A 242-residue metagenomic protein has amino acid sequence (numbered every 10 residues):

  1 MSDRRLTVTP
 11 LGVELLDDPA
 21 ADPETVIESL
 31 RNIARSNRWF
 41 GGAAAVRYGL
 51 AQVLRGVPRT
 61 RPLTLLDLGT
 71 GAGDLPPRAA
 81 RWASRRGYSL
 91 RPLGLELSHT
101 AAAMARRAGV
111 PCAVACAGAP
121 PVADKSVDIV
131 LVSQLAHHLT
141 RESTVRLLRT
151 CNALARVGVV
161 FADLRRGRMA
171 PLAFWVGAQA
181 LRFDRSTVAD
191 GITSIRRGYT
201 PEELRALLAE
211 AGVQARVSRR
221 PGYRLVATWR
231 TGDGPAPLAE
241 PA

Functional and structural regions predicted by a protein language model:
M1-P19: N-terminal auxiliary segments of SAM/dcSAM-dependent transferases
P23-G49, V53: Class I SAM-dependent methyltransferase Rossmann-like catalytic core, especially the SAM/SAH-binding loop
L66-L68, A72-A119: Class I SAM-dependent methyltransferase SAM/SAH-binding core
L131: A conserved beta-strand element that flanks and buttresses the S-adenosyl-L-methionine
L139-T150: A short, conserved alpha-helix within the catalytic core of class I
A155-L164: Conserved beta-strand signature within the Rossmann-like core of class I S-adenosyl-L-methionine
L164-E210, V217: C-terminal alpha-helical "lid/dimerization" subdomain adjacent to the S-adenosyl-L-methionine
R197, P201-A242: Conserved Class I S-adenosyl-L-methionine
